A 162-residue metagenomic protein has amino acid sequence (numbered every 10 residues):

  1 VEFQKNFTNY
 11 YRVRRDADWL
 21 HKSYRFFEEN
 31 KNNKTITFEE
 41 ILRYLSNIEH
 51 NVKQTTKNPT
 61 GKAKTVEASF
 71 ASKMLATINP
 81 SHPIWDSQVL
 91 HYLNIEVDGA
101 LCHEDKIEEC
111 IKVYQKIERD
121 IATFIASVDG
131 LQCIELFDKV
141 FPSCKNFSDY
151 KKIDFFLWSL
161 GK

Functional and structural regions predicted by a protein language model:
V1-K62, P80-K162: An N-terminal alpha-helical hairpin/helix-loop-helix interaction module that forms a charged, gly/pro-flexible surface
A71-M74: Cytochrome P450 catalytic-core helices
